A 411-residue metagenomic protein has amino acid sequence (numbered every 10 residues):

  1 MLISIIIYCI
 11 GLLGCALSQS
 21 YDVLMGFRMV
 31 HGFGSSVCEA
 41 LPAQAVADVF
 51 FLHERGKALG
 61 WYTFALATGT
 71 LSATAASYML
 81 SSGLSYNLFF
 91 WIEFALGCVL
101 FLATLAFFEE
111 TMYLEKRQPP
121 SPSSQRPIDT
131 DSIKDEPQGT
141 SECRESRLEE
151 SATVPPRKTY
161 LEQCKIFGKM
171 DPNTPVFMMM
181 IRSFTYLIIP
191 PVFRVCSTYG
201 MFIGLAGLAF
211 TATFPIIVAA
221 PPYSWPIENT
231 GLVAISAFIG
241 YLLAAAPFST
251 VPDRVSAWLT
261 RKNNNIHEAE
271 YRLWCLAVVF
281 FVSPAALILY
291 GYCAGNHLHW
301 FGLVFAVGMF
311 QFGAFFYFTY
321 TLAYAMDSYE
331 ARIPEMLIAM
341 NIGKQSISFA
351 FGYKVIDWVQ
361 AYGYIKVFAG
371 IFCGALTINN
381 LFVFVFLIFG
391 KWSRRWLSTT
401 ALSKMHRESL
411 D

Functional and structural regions predicted by a protein language model:
L2, G56, G60-W61, C196-T198 (+4 more regions): Conserved glycine-rich helix-kink/hinge and helix-boundary motifs of the Major Facilitator Superfamily
L2-I6, L17-V23, G34, F50-F51 (+1 more regions): Helix-breaking motifs and short loop linkers at transmembrane-helix boundaries and internal kinks in secondary membrane
L13-Q19, R28, G32, S77-Y78 (+1 more regions): C-terminal transmembrane bundle
S20, M170-M201, E270, H299: Juxtamembrane cytosolic amphipathic helices that cap and anchor the N-termini of specific transmembrane helices
S20-R28, A40, F89-F90, V195 (+1 more regions): Short hydrophobic/alpha-helical segments at membrane-entry points of transmembrane helices in Major Facilitator
F27-L66: Cytoplasmic helix-loop-helix junction between adjacent transmembrane helices in 12-TM secondary transporters
E54-S82, L88-W91, A95-L100, G240-A245 (+1 more regions): Glycine-rich segments within core transmembrane alpha-helices of 12-TM secondary carriers
L88, L96, F101-M178, S249 (+4 more regions): Intracellular terminal tails of multi-pass secondary transporters
